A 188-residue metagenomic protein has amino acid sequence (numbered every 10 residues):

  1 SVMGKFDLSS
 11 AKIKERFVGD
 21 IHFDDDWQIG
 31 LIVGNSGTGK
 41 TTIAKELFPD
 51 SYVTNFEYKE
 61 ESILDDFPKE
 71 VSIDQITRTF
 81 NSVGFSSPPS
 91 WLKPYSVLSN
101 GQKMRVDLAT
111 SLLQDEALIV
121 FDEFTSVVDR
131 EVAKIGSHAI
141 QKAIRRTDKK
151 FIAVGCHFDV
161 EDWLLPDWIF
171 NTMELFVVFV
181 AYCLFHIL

Functional and structural regions predicted by a protein language model:
S1-D24: Pre-NBD coupling/linker segments of ABC/ABC-like ATPases
F17, I21-F85, C156-L164: ABC ATPase nucleotide-binding domain signature region
P94-S99: Conserved ABC ATPase signature
L108: Hydrophobic anchor residue at the start of the ABC signature
D115-A117: A residue-level structural signal marking coil residues immediately N-terminal to beta-strands within the ABC ATPase
V120-D129: Walker B catalytic motif
V128-G136: Short alpha-helix in the ABC/ABC-like ATPase nucleotide-binding domain
